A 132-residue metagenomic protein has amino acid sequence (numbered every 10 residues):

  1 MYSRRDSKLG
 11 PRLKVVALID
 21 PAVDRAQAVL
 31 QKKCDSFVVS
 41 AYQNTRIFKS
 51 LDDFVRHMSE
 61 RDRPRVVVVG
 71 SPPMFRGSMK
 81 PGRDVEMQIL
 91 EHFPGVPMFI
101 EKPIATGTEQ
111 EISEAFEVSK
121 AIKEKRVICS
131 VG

Functional and structural regions predicted by a protein language model:
M1-V38: N-terminal Rossmann-like dinucleotide-binding module
D6-S7, S59, Q88-P94, V118-E124: Acidic (Asp/Glu)-rich catalytic clusters
V16, T45, R63-V66: Conserved acidic residues
V39-F54: Short acidic-hydrophobic, aromatic-tinged amphipathic segments that line or gate anion-handling sites
L51-P64: Short amphipathic alpha-helix with an adjacent loop that forms part of the alpha/beta core around
P64-G70, G77, G82: N-terminal Rossmann-like NAD(P) cofactor-binding module of classical short-chain dehydrogenase/reductase
F75-E101: Rossmann-fold NAD(P) dinucleotide-binding segment
F99, A105-G132: A contiguous active-site-proximal alpha/beta segment in oxidoreductase catalytic domains
